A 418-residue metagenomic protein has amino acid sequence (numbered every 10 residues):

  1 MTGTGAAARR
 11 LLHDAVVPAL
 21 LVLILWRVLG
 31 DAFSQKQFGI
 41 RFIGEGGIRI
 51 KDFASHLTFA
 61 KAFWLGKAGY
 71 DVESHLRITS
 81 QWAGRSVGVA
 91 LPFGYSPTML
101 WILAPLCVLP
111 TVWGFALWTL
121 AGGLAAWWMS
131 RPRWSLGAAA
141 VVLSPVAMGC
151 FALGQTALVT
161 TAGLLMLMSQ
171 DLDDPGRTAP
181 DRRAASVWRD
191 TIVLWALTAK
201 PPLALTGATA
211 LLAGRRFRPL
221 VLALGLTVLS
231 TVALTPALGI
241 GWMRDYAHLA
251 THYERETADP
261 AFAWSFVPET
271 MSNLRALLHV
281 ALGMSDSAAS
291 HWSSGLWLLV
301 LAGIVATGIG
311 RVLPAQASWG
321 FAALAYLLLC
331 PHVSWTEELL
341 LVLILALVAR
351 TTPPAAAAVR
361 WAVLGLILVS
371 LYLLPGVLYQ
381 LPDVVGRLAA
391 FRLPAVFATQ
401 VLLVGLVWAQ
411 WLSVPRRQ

Functional and structural regions predicted by a protein language model:
M1-D181, V187-R189, G214-E338, V342 (+1 more regions): Primarily membrane-embedded glycan-assembly and transfer machineries that use lipid-linked glycans
T2-G3, L20, V193, P353 (+2 more regions): Helix-centric, low-specificity signal for extended rod-like, repetitive segments
G30-K36, L347-Q418: Aromatic-enriched
V193-L211, C330-E337: Transmembrane helices and adjacent periplasmic/lumenal helix-loop junctions of polyprenol-phosphate-dependent
T198-P202, L229-A233, S370: Membrane-embedded alpha-helical segments of transport systems, primarily multispan ion/solute transporters
L211, R215, V348-A349: Interfacial segments of multi-pass membrane proteins
